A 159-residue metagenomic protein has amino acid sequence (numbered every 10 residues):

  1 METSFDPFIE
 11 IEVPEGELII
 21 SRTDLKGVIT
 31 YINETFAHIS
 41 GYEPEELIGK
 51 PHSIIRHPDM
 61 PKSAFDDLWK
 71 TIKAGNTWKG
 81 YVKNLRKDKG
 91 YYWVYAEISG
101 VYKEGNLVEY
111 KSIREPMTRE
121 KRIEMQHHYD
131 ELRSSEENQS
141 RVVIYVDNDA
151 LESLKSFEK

Functional and structural regions predicted by a protein language model:
M1-I11: Short, charged amphipathic alpha-helical "coupling" segments at sensory-output junctions in signaling proteins
I9-E131: Sensory/regulatory domains in signal-transduction proteins
K70-N76, S134-D147: Soluble sensory domains of the PAS superfamily and closely related sensory modules
M125-Q139, E158: Generic hydrophobic, helix-prone segments enriched in Leu/Val/Ile
D147-K159: Alpha-helical transmembrane segments and their helix-membrane boundary motifs
